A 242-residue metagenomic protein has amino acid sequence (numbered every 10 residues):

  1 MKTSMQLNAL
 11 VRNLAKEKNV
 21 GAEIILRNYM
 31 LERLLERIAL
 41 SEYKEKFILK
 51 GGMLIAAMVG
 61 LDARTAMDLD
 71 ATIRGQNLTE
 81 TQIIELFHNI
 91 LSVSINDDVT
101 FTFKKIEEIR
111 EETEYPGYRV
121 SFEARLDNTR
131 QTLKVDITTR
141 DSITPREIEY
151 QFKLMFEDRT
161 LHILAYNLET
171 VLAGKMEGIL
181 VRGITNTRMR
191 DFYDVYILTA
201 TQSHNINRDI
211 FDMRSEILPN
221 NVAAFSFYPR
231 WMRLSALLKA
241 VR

Functional and structural regions predicted by a protein language model:
M1-F47, A56-T65, A71-R242: Structured mid-to-C-terminal alpha-helical surface segments
